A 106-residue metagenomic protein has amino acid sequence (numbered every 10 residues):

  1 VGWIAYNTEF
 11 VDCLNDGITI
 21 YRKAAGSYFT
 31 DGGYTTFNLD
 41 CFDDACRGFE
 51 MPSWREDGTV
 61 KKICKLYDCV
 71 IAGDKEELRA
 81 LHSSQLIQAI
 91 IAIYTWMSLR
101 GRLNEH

Functional and structural regions predicted by a protein language model:
V1, A92-H106: Acidic-basic catalytic patches of nuclease active cores, encompassing PD-(D/E)XK and other metal-cofactor nuclease
V1-Q88: Nuclease-adjacent, charged terminal/linker segments that flank catalytic cores
